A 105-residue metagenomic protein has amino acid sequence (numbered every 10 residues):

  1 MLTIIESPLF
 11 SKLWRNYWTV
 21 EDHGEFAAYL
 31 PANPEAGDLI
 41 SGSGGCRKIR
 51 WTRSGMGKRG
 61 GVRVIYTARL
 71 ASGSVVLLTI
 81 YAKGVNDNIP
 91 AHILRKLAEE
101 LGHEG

Functional and structural regions predicted by a protein language model:
M1-E21: Arg/Lys-rich, positively charged N-terminal/basic patches that mediate binding to nucleic acids
T3, R47, D87: Residues that recognize and position ribonucleotide moieties
E6, D22, F26, K58-G61 (+3 more regions): Amphipathic alpha-helical interface surfaces
V20-E25, A32, G45, R50 (+1 more regions): Sequence/structural signature of beta-propeller domains
L30-S41: Small/polar-rich, solvent-exposed N-terminal microdomains that initiate assembly or binding
I40-T79: Basic/aromatic recognition patch in beta-strand/loop cores that engages polyanionic ligands
A68-G105: Enriched for short, Lys/Arg-rich terminal
